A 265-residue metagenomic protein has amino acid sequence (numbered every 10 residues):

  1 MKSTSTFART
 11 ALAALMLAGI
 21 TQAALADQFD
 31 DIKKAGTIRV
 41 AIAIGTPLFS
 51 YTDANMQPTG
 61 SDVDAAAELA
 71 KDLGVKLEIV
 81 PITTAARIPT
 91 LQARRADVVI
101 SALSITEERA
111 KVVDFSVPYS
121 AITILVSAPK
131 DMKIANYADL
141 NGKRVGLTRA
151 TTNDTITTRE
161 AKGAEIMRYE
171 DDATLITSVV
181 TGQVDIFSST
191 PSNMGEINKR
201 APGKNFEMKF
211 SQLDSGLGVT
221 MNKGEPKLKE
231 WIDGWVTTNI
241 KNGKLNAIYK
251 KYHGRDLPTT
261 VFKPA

Functional and structural regions predicted by a protein language model:
D27-A102: Extracytoplasmic small-molecule ligand-binding "clamshell" domains of the periplasmic binding protein/Venus flytrap
F29, A128-V145: Flexible hinge/capping segments at coil-to-helix
G36-I44, T59, Y137-T151, E165: Short loop->beta-strand "edge-of-pocket" segments that line small-molecule binding or catalytic clefts across diverse
V63, E78-P89, R149-T152, M167-T177 (+2 more regions): Short helix-initiation/N-cap motifs at beta->coil->alpha
V63-D72, A138, R144, T151 (+2 more regions): Extended ligand-binding regions for polar small-molecule ligands
L103-K111, I156-R159, V180-L213: A ligand-binding cleft/hinge motif common to bilobed small-molecule-binding domains
S120-A128, P191, G195-V236, R255-A265: Periplasmic-binding protein-like
T155-Y169, F206-M208, T237-A265: Ligand-binding clefts/hinges and TM-proximal coupling segments of bilobed small-molecule sensing domains
